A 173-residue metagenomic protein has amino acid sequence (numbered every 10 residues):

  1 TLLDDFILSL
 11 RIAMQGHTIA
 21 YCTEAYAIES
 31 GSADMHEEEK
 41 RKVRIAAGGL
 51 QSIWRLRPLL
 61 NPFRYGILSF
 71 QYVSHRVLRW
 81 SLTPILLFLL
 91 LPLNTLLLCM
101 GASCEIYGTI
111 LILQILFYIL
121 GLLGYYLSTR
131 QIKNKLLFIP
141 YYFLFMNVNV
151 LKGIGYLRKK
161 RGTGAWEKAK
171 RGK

Functional and structural regions predicted by a protein language model:
T1-H75, V148, K152-Y156: Catalytic donor/gating beta->alpha subdomain of glycosyltransferases that bind UDP-sugars
E24, E37-E39, E105, Q131 (+1 more regions): Glutamate identity and glutamate-enriched acidic tracts
E29, R79-G162: Membrane-embedded multi-pass helical conduit in multi-pass membrane proteins, especially envelope-biosynthetic
R41-V43, Q71-W80, I106-Y107, G172-K173: Short, charged low-complexity intrinsically disordered segments located at boundaries of structured domains
A165-K173: Membrane-proximal intrinsically disordered regions of secretory-pathway and membrane-system proteins
